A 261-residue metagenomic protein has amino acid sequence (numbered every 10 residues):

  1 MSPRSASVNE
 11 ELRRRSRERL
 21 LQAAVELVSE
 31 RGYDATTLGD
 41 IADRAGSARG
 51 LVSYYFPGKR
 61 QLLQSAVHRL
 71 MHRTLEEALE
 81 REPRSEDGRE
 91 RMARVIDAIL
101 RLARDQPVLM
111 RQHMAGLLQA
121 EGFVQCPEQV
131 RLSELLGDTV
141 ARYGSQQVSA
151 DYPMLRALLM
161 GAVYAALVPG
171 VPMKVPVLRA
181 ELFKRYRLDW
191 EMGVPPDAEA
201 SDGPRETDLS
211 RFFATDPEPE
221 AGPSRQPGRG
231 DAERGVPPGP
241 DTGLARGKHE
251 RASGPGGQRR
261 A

Functional and structural regions predicted by a protein language model:
M1-R15, M192-A261: N-terminal intrinsically disordered/low-complexity leader segments
S7-R15, P57, Q61, S65 (+8 more regions): Residues at secondary-structure transition points
L12, S16-V25, I41, L62 (+4 more regions): Generic hydrophobic, amphipathic alpha-helix propensity
R19, A23, L27-Q61, S65: Helix-turn-helix
R19, A23-E30, E77-R84, L158-A166: Solvent-exposed, amphipathic alpha-helical segments
S65, L79-V108, L155, R179 (+1 more regions): Hydrophobic alpha-helical connector segments
L75-E76, L102-D105, Q119-M154, P176-F183: Amphipathic alpha-helical packing segments from all-alpha helical-bundle domains
L102-D105, L109, A115, Q119 (+2 more regions): Amphipathic C-terminal alpha-helical segment
